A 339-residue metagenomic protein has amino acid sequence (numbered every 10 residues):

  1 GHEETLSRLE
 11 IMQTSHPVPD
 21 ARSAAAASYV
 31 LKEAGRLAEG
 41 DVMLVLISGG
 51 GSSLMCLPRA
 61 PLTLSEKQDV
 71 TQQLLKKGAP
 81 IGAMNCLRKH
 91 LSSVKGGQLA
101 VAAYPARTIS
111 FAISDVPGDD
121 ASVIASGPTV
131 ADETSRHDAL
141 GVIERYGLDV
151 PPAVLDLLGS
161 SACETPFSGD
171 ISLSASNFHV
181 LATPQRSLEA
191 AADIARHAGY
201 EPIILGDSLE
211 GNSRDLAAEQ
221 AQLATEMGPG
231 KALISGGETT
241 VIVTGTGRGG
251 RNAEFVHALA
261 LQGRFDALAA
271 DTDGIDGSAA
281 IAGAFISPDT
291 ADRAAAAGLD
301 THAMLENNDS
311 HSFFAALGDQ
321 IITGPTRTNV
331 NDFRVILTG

Functional and structural regions predicted by a protein language model:
G1-E39, L87-R88: Glycine-rich oxoanion-binding loops at beta->alpha junctions
H2, R8-E10, L31, G35 (+5 more regions): A glycine- and small-aliphatic-rich helix-loop capping segment at beta-alpha/alpha-beta transitions that lines
V45-G49, L75, S110-V116, A125 (+2 more regions): Short beta-strand segments
L62-A79, D132-L148, G245-A269: Gly/Ser/Thr-rich active-site loops/lids in small-molecule metabolic enzymes that frequently grip phosphoryl groups
I81-L148, L158: A glycine/threonine-rich phosphate-anchoring loop and its flanking beta-alpha core in nucleotide/phosphate-binding
A106-I109, A131-E219: Accessory alpha-helical/coil subdomains and C-terminal extensions that flank or cap enzyme catalytic cores
Q185, H197-A269, G277: Active-site segments that bind and position negatively charged phosphate/pyrophosphate groups
H257-G339: Internal helix-turn-beta structural module
